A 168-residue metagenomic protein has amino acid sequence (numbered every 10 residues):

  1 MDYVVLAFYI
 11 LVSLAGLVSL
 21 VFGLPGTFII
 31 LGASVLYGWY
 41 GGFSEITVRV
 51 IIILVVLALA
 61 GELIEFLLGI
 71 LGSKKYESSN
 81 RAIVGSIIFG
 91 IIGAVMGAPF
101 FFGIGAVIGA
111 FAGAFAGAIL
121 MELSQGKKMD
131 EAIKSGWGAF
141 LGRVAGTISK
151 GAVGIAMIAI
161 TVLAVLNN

Functional and structural regions predicted by a protein language model:
M1-S19, V84-I91: Small-residue-enriched transmembrane helix starts and helix-helix packing motifs in multi-pass inner-membrane proteins
V12-I29, I92-G103: Transmembrane alpha-helix interface/packing and boundary motifs in multi-pass membrane proteins, characterized by
V12-L20, L63-K75, E122-K127: C-terminal ends of transmembrane helices
V21-I30, E77-V84, I104-I108: Short, non-helical or kinked segments that cap or interrupt transmembrane helices
I30-I46, G93-P99, A112-M121: Interfacial segments of multi-pass membrane proteins
L59-A98: Helix-adjacent hinge/juxtasegments
W137-A152: Individual transmembrane alpha-helices with interfacial aromatic-anchor signatures
A159-N168: Juxtamembrane boundary at the C-terminal end of a transmembrane helix
